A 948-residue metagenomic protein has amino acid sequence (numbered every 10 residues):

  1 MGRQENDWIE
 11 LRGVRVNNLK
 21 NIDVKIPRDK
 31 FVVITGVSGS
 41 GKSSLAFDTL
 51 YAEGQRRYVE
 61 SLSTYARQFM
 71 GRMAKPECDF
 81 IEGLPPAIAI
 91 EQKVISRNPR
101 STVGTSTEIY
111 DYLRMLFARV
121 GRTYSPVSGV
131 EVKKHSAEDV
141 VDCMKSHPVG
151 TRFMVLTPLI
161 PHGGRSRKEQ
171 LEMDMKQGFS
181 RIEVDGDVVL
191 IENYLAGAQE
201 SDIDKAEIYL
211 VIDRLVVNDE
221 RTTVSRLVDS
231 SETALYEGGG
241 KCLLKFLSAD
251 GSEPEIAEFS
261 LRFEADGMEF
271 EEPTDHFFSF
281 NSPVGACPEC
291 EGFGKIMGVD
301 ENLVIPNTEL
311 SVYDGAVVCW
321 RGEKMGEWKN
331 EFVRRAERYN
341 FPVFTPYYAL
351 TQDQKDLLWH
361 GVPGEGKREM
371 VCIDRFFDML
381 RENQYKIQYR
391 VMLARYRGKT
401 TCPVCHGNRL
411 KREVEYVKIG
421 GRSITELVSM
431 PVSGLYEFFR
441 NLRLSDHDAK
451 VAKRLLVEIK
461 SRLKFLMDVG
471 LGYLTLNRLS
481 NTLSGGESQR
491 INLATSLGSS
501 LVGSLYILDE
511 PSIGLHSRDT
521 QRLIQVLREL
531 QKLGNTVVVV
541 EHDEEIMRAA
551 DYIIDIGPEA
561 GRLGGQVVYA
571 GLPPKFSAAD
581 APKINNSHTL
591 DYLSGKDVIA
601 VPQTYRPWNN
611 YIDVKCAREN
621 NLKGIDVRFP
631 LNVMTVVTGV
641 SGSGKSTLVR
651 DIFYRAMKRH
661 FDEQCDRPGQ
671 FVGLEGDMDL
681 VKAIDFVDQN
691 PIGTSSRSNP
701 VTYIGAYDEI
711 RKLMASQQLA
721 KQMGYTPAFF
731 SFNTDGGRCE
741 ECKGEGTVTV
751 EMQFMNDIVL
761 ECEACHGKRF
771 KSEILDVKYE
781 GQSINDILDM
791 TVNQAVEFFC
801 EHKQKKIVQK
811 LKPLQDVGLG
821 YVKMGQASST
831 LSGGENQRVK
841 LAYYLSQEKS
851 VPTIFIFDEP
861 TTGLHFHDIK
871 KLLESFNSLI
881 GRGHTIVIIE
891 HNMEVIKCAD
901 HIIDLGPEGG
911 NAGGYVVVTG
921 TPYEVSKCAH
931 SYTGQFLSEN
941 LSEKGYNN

Functional and structural regions predicted by a protein language model:
M1-N948: Conserved phosphate-binding elements of NTP-dependent enzyme cores
